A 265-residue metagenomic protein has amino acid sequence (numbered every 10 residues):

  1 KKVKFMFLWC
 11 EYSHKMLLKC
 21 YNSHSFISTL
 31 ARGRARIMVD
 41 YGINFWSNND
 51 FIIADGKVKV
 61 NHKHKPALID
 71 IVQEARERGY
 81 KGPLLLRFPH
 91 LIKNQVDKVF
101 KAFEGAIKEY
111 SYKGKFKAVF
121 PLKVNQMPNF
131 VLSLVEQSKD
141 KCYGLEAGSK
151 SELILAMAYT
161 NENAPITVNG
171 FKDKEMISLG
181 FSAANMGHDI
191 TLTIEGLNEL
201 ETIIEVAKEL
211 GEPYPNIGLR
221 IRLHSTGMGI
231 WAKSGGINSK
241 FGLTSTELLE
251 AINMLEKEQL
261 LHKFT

Functional and structural regions predicted by a protein language model:
K1-K2, M16-K19: Polybasic, lysine-rich low-complexity intrinsically disordered segments
V3-K4, I27-S28: Ser/Thr/Pro/Gly-rich low-complexity, intrinsically disordered segments
F5, K15, R36-I37: Residue-level detector of intrinsically disordered terminal segments
Y12-H14, Y21-H24: Intrinsic-disorder-associated, low-complexity terminal segments enriched in Asp/Asn/His/Tyr and depleted of Lys/Arg
G33-H64: N-terminal basic/disordered segments at the start of proteins
A54-H64, I69-Q126: Low-complexity, highly charged intrinsically disordered N-terminal segments that act as targeting/localization
F116-T265: Active-site-proximal beta-alpha core segment in soluble small-molecule metabolic enzymes
